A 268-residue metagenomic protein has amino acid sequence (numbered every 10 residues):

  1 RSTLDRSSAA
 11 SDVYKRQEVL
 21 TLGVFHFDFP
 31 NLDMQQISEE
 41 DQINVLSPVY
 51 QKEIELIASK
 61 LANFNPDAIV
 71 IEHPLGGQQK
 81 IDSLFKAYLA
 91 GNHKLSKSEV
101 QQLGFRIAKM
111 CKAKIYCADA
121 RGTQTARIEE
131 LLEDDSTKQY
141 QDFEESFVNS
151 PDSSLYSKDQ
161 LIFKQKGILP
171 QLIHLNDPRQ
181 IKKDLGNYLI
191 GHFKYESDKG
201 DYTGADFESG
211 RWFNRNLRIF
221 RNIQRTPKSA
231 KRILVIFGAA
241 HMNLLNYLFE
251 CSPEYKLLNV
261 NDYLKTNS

Functional and structural regions predicted by a protein language model:
R1-A10, Y14: Single conserved hydrophobic/aromatic residue that forms the stacking wall/gate of nucleotide- or nucleobase-binding
D28-N31, G77-I81, Q124-I128, M242-L245: Short catalytic/ligand-binding loop motif for oxyanion handling, primarily in non-cytosolic enzymes, centered on
D28-V49: Acidic/histidine-rich helix-loop elements that form or flank divalent-metal/phosphate-binding sites at the catalytic
L46-A58, Y88-A90: N-terminal post-signal-peptidase region of extra-cytosolic proteins
N65-I71: Proline-aspartate-enriched helix->loop->beta-strand connector
I71-G76, A120-R121, F237-A240: Short, well-ordered beta-to-alpha junction loops that form the rim of enzyme active sites and present histidine/acidic
I81-K228: Hydrophobic, often amphipathic alpha-helical segments used for membrane interaction and targeting
D206-S268: A cross-kingdom marker for long, charged
